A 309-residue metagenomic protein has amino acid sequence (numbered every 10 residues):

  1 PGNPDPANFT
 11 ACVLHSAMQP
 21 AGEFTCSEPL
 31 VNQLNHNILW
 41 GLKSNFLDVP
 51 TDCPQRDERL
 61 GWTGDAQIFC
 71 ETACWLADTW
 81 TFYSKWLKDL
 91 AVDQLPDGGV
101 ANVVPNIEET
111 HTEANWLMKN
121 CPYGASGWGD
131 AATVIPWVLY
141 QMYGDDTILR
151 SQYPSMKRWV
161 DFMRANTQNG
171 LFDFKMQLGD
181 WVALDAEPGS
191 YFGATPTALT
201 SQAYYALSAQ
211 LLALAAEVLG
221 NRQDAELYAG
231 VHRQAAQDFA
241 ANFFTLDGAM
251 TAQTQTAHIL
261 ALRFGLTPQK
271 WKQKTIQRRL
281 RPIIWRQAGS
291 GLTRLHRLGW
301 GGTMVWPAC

Functional and structural regions predicted by a protein language model:
P1-Q33: Extended acidic/polar, glycine-enriched regions that form or flank non-catalytic beta-rich accessory modules
A7-A11, L42, D52-R56, P122 (+1 more regions): N-proximal short alpha-helices
C12-L14, N45, T72, F264: Structured loops at beta-to-helix junctions and adjacent beta-edge loops in soluble globular domains
P20, E58, V100: Glycine-rich, flexible loop/turn motifs
A21, N32, L39-K43, H232-R233 (+2 more regions): Charged, low-complexity, helix-prone segments enriched in Lys/Glu/Asp/Gln
P29-W86: Conserved, compact domain cores that house catalytic/ligand-binding motifs in diverse enzymes and effector modules
G61-C309: Active-site core of glycosidic bond-cleaving carbohydrate-active enzymes
